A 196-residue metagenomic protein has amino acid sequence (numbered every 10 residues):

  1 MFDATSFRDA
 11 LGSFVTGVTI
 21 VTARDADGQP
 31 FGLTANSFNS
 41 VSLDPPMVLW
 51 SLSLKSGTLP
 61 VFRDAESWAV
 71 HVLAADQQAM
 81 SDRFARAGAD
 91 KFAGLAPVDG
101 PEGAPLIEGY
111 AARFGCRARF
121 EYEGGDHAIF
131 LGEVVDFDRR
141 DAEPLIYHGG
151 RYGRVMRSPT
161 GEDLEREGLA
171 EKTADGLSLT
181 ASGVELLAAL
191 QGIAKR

Functional and structural regions predicted by a protein language model:
M1-R196: Basic, polyanion-binding surface patches
